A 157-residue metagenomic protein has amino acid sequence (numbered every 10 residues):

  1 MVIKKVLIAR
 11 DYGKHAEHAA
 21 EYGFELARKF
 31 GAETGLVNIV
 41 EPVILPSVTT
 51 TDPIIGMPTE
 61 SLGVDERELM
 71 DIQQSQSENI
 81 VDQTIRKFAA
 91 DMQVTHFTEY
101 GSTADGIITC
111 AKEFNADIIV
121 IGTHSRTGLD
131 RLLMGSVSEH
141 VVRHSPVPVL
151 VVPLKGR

Functional and structural regions predicted by a protein language model:
M1, P42-I44, S75, N79 (+2 more regions): Structural beta-alpha unit
V2-G63: Small/aliphatic-rich secondary-structure junction motif
F24, D82, R86, E139: Active-site phosphate/pyrophosphate- and oxyanion-stabilizing loops and adjacent acidic/basic residues in soluble
K29, A89-D91, H144: Short, well-ordered coil/turn elements that cap or connect secondary structure elements
V37, T95-E99, L150: General small-molecule cofactor/ligand-binding pocket signal
M57-Q76: A short acidic, glycine-rich active-site loop that binds or catalyzes chemistry on phosphate/adenosine moieties
I108-R157: Gly/Ser-rich helix-loop-strand patches that form or flank binding pockets for ribonucleotide-derived cofactors
